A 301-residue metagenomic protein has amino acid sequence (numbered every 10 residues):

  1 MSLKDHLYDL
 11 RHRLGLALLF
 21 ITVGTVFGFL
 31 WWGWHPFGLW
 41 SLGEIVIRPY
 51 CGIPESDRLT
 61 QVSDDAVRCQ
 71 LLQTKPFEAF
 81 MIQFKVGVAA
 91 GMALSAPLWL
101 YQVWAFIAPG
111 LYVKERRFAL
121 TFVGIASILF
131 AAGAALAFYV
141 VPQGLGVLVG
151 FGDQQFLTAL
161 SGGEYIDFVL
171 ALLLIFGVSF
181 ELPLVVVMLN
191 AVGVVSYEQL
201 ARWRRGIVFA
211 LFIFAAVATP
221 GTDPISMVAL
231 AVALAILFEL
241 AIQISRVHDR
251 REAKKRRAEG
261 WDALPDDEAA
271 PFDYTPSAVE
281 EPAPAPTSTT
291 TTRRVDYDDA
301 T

Functional and structural regions predicted by a protein language model:
M1-T301: Membrane topogenic/interface segments and analogous intrinsically disordered interaction regions
